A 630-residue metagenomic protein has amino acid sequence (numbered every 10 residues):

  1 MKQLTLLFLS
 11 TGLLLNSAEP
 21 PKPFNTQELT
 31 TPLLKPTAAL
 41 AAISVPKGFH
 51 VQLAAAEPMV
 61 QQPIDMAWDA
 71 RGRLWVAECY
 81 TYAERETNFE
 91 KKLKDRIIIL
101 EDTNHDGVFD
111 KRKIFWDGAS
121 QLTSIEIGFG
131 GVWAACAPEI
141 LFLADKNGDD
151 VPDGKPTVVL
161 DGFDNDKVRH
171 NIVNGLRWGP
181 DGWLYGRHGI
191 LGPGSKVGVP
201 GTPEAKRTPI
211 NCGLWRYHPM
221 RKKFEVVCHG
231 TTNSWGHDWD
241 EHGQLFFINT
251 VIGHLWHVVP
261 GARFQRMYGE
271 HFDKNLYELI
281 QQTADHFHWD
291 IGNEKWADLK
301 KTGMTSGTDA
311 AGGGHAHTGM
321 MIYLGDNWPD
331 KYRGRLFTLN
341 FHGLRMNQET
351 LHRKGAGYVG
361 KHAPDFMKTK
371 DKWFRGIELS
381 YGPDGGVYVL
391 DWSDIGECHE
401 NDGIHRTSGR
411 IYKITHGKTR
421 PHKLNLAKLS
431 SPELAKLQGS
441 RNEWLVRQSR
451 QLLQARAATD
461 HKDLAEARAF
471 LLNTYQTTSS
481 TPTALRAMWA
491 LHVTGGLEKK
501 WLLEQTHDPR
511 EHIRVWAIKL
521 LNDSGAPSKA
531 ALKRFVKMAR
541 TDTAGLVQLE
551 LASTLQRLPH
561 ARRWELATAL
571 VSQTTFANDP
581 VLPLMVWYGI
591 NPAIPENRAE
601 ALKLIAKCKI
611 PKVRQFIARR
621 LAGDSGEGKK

Functional and structural regions predicted by a protein language model:
T5-L14: Bacterial N-terminal signal peptides
L13, S17-E19, H399, K609-P611: N-terminal export/targeting leaders of redox proteins
A18-K436, W444-L445, Q451-Q454, E498: Beta-propeller domains with acidic blade repeats across secreted/periplasmic ectodomains and cytosolic WD/CNH propellers
L390, T407, K413-K630: Long, ordered, helix-rich scaffold segments
